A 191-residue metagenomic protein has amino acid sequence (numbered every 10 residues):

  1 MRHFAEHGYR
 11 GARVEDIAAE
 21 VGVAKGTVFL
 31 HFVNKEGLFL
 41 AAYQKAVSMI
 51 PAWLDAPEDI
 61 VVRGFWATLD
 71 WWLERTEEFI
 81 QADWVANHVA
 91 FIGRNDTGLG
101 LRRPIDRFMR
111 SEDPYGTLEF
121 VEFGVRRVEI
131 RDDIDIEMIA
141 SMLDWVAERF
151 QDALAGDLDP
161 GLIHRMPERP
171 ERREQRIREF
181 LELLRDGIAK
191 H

Functional and structural regions predicted by a protein language model:
H3-G37, A41-A42: Helix-turn-helix
E6-R10, D83, R127: Short coil/turn segments at alpha/beta junctions that flank glycine-rich nucleotide-binding fingerprints
R10-G11, I130, I134: Short, charged helix-capping/linker segments at alpha-helix termini
A41, D55-V85, I136-L143, E174: Hydrophobic alpha-helical connector segments
Q44-M49: Short, basic, alpha-helical segments at the C-terminal edge of helix-turn-helix-like DNA-binding modules
E77-E119, E129, E137-A140, R165-P170: Short secondary-structure transition hinges
E78, S111-Y115, E119-R127, M142-H191: C-terminal peripheral helix-coil segments that are non-catalytic and often amphipathic
